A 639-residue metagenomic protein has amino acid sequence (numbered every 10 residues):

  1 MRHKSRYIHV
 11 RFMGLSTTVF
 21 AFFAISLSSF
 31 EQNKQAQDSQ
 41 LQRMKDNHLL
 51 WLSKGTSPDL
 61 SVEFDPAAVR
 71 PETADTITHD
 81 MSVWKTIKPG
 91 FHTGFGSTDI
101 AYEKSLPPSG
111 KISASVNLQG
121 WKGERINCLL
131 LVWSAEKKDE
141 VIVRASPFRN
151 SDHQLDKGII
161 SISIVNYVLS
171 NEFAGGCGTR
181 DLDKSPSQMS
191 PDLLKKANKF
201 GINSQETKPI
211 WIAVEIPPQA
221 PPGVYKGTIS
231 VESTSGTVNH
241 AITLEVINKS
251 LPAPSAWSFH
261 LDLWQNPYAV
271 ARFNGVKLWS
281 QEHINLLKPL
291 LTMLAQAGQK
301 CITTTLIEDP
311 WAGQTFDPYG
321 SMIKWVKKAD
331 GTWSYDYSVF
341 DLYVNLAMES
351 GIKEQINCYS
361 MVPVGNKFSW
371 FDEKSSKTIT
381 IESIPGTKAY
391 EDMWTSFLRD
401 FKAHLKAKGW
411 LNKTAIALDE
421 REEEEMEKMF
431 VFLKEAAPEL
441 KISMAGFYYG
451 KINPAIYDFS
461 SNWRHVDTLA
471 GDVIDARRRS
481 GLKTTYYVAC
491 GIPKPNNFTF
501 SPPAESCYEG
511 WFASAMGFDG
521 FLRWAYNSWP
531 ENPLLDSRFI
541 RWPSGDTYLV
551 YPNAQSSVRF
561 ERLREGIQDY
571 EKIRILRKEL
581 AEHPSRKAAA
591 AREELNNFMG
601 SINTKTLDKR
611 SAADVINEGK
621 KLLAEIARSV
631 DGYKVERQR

Functional and structural regions predicted by a protein language model:
M1-A36: Bacterial Sec-dependent N-terminal signal peptides
F30-A312, I616-R639: Mature N-terminal, pre-catalytic/accessory segment of carbohydrate-active enzymes
K122, P221, H283-L286, Y335-V339 (+3 more regions): Short, glycine/acidic-rich beta->alpha junctions
P186, S190, V214-E215, Y225-S233 (+4 more regions): Aromatic-lined carbohydrate-binding surfaces of glycoside hydrolases
K367-W370, T378, E382-G386, Y390-Y448 (+2 more regions): Catalytic domains of carbohydrate-active enzymes that cleave complex glycans
A437-L440, P454-S460, R479-T485, G517-G520: Glycine-enriched alpha-helix->loop->beta-strand junction motifs that scaffold or abut catalytic
R479-S506: Active-site clefts of carbohydrate-active enzymes
P502-D546: Substrate-binding cleft of secreted/luminal carbohydrate-active enzymes
